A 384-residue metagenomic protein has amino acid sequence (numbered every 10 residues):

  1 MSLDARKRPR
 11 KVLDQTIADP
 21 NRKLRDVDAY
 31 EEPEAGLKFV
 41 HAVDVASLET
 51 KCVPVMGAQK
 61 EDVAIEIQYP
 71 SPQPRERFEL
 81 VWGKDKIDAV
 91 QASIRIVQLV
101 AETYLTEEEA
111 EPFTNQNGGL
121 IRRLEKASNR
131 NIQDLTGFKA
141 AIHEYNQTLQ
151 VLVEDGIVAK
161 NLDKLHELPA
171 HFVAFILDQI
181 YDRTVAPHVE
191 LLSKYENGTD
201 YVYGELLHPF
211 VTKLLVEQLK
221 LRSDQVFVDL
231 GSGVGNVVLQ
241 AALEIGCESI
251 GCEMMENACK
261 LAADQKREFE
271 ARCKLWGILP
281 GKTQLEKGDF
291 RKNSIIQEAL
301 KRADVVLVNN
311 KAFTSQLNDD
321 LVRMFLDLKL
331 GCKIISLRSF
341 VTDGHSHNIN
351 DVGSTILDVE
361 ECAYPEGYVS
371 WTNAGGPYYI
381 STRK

Functional and structural regions predicted by a protein language model:
S2-D224: S-adenosyl-L-methionine
S223-G233: Conserved class I S-adenosyl-L-methionine
Q225, C247, R302: Short coil/turn segments at beta-strand junctions that form active-site/ligand-binding loops
G235-L239: Glycine-rich SAM-binding Motif I of class I
A242-L243: Gly/Ala-rich phosphate-binding loop of Rossmann-like dinucleotide-binding domains, activating on the conserved
E248-E253: Conserved SAM-binding motif I beta-strand of class I
N257-K384: Domain-level detector for long C-terminal conserved domains
